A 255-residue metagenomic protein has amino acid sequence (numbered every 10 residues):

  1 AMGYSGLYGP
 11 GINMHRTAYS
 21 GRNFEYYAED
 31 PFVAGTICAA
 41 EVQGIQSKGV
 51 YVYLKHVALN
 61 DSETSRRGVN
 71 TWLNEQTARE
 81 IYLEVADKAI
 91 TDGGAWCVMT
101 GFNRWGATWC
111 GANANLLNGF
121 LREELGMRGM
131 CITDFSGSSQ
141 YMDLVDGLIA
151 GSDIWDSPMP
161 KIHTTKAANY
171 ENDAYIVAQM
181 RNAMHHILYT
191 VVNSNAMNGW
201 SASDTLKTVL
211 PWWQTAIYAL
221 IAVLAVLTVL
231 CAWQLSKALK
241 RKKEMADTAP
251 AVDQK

Functional and structural regions predicted by a protein language model:
A1-K255: Glycoside hydrolase catalytic-domain context in secreted enzymes
